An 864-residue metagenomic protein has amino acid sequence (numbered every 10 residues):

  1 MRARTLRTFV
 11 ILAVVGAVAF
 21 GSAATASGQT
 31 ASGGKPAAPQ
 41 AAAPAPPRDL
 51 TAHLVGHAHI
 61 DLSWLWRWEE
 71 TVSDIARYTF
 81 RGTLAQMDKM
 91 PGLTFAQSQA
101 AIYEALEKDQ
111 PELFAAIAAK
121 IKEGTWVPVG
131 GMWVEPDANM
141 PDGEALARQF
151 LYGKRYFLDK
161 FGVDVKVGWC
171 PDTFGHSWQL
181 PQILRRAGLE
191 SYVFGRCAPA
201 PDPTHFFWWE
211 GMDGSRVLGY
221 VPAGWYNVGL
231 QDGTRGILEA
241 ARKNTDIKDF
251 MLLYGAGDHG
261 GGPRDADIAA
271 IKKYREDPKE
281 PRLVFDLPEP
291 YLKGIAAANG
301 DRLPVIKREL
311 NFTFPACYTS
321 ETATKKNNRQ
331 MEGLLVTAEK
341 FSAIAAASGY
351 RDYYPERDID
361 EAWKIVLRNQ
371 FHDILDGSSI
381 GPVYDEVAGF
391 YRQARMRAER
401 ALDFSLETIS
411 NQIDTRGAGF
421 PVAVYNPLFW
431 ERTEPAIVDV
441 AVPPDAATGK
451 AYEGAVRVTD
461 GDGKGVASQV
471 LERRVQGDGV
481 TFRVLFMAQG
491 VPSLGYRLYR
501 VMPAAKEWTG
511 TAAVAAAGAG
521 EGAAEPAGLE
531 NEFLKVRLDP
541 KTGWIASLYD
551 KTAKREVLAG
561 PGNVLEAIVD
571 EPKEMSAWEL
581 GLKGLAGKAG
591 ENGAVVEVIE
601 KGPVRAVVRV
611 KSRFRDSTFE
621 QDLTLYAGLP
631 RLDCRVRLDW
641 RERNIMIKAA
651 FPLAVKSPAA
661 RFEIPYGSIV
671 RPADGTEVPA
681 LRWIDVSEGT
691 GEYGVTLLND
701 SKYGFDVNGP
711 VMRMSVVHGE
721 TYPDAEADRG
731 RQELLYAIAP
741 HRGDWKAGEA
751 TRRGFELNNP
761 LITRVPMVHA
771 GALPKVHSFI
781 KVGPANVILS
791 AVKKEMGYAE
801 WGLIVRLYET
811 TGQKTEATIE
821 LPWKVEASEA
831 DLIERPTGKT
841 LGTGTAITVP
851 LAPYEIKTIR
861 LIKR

Functional and structural regions predicted by a protein language model:
F9-S22: Bacterial N-terminal signal peptides
A31-A38, A45-H53, L62, L335-Y452 (+6 more regions): Histidine-centered catalytic/metal-binding microenvironments
G33-Q149, F157-D159, R186-L189, V336-T337 (+1 more regions): N-terminal catalytic cores of secreted or lumenal carbohydrate-active enzymes
G56, F95-E104, D109, R185 (+9 more regions): C-terminal domain-boundary segment and adjacent tail
A138-F157, A223-R242, A606: Alpha-helical scaffold elements lining the catalytic groove of polysaccharide deacetylases
L146-Q179, I183-R186, I237-L253: CE4/NodB-like, metal-dependent polysaccharide N-deacetylase domain that modifies extracellular/periplasmic N-acetylated
L180-I183, H205, D277-K279, M396 (+2 more regions): C-terminal (or distal) subdomains of carbohydrate-active enzymes
T234-A345, G349-Y350, K535, L548 (+5 more regions): Structured mid-domain segments that build the active-site/substrate or prosthetic-cofactor binding neighborhood
